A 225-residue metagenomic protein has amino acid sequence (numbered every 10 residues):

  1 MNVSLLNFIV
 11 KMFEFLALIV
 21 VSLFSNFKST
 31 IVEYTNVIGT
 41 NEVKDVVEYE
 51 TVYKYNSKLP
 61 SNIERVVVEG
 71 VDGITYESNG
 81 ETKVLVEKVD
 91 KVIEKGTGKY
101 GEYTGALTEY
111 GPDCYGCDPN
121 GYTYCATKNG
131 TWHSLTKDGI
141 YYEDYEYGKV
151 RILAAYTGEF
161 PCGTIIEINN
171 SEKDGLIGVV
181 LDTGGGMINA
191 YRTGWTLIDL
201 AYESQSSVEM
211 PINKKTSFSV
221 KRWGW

Functional and structural regions predicted by a protein language model:
M1-V32: Gram-positive cell-envelope targeting signals
N2, N7, N26, N36 (+9 more regions): Detector for Asparagine
V3, V21-F24, E77, H133 (+1 more regions): Intrinsically disordered, low-complexity segments enriched in Ser/Pro/Gly/Ala and basic residues
I9-V10, S22, F27-K28, I63 (+4 more regions): Generic low-complexity, intrinsically disordered sequence content enriched in small uncharged/hydrophobic residues
T30-G101: Extracellular modular ligand-binding repeats in secreted and cell-surface proteins
G96-W225: Solvent-exposed, well-ordered loop and adjacent helix/strand elements within mature globular domains that form
